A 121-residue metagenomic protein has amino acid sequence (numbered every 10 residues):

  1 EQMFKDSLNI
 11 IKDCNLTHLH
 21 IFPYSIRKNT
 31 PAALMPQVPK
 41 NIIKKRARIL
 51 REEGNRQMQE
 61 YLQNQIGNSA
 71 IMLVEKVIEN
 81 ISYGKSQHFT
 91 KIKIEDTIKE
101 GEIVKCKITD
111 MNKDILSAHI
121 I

Functional and structural regions predicted by a protein language model:
E1-T30, I49, E53-R56: Conserved C-terminal portion of the radical SAM core fold that forms the substrate/S-adenosylmethionine-binding
S25-I26, A33-I121: Terminal RNA-binding accessory module
